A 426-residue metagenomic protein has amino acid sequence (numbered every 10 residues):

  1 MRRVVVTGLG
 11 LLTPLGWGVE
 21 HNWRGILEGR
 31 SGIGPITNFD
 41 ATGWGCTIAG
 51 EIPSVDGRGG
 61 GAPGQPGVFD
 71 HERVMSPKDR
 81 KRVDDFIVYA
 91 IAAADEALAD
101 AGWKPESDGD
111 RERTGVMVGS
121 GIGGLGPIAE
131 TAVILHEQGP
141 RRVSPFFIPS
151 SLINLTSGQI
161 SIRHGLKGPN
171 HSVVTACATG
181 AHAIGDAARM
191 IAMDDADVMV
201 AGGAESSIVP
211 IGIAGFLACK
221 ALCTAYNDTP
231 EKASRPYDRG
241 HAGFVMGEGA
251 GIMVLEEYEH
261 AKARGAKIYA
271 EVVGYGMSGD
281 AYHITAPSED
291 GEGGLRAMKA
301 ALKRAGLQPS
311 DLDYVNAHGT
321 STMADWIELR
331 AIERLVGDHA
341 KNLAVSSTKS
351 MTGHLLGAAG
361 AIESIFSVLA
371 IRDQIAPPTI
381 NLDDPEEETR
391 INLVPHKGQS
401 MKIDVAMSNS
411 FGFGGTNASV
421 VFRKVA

Functional and structural regions predicted by a protein language model:
M1-V6, E106-R111, A305-D311, A340-K341 (+1 more regions): Flexible, low-complexity linker/loop segments at domain and module junctions
R3-T7, G34, T229-L307, Y314: Condensing-enzyme catalytic core mediating Claisen C-C bond formation in acyl metabolism
V6, N22-W23, L27-T175, A204-G215 (+1 more regions): Conserved beta-ketoacyl condensing-enzyme motif
P14, M253-E257, K303, E333 (+2 more regions): Short beta-strand-to-turn element immediately C-terminal to the catalytic PLP-Schiff-base lysine in fold type I
E20-G25, G126-P140, M190-M193, I213-Y226 (+3 more regions): A glycine- and small-aliphatic-rich helix-loop capping segment at beta-alpha/alpha-beta transitions that lines
T42-G57, P127, S206-S234, G276-R296 (+3 more regions): Active-site-adjacent elements of ketosynthase-type condensing enzymes
A90-W103, S107, I153-T156, S161-H164 (+4 more regions): Active-site-proximal alpha-helical scaffold in enzymes
E137-S144, H182-G185, R189, M193 (+4 more regions): Glycine-/small-residue-rich "gating" segment that lines the acyl/pantetheine channel and substrate pocket
